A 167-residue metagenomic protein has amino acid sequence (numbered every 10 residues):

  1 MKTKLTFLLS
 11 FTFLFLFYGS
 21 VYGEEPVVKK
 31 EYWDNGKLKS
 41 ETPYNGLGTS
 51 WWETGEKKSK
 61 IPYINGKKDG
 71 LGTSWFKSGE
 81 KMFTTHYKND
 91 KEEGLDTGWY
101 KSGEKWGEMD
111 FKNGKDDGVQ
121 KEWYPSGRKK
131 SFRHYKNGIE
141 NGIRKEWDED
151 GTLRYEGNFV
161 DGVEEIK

Functional and structural regions predicted by a protein language model:
K2-L5, F15-K167: Glycine/tyrosine- and acidic-biased, solvent-exposed loop/turn segments at the edges of beta-strands
